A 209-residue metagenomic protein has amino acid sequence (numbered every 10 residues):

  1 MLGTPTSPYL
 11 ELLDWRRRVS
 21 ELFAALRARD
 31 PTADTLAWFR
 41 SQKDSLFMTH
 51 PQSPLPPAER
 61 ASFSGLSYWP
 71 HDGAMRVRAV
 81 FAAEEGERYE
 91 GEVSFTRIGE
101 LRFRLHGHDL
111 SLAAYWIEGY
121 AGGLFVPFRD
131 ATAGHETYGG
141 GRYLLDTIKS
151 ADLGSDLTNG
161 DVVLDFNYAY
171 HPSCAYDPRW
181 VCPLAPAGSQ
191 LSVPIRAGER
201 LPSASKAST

Functional and structural regions predicted by a protein language model:
M1-G123, P127-T132, G139-I148, L157 (+3 more regions): A compositional/structural signature for long, glycine/proline-rich flexible linkers and loops on extracytoplasmic
D152-D161: A short, structured loop/turn motif at beta-sheet edges
G154, Y170-H171: Mid-to-C-terminal functional-domain signal that highlights helix-capping/loop sites within ligand-binding modules
